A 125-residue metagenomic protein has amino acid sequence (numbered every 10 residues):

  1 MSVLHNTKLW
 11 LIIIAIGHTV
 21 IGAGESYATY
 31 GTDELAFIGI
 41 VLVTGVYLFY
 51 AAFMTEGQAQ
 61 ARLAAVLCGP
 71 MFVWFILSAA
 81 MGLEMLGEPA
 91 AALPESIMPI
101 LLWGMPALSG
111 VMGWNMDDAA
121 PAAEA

Functional and structural regions predicted by a protein language model:
M1-H5, F53-R62, E88-A90, A119-A122: Membrane-interface helix-boundary motifs at transmembrane edges
M1-I13, W114-M116: N-terminal membrane topogenic signal
T7-G24, G69-V73, L102-S109: Alpha-helical transmembrane segments of multi-pass integral membrane proteins
I16-I21, T32-F53, G69-V73: Core segments of alpha-helical transmembrane spans in multipass integral membrane proteins
D33-T44, A92-M105: Alpha-helical transmembrane segments of polytopic membrane proteins
I40-Y47, L63-G82, G104-P106: Hydrophobic alpha-helical membrane segments
F75-M98: Membrane-helix boundary connector in multi-pass membrane proteins
W103-A125: Membrane-water interface at the C-terminal end of transmembrane alpha helices
